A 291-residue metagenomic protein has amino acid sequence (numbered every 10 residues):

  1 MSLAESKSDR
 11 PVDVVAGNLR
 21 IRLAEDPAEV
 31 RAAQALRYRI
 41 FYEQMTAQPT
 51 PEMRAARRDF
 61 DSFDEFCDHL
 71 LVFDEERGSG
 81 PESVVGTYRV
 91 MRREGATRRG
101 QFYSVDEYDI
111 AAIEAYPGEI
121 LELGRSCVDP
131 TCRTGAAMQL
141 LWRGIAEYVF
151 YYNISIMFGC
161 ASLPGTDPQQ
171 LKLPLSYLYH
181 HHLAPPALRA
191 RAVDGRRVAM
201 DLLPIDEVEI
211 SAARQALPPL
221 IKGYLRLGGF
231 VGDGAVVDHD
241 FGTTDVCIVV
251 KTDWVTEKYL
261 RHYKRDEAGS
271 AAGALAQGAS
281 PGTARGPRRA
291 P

Functional and structural regions predicted by a protein language model:
M1-A4: Eukaryotic low-complexity, non-globular regulatory regions
K7-P11, I120: Active-site-adjacent bridging/hinge elements
R10-V85, R89-E94: Short amphipathic alpha-helix that is part of the acyltransferase structural core
F60-E65, R77, E107-Y108, R285-P291: Core nucleotidyl-transferase/polymerase catalytic module
S79, A136, T256-L260: Short, conserved charged micro-motifs
V90-F230, A235-I248, V255: Acyl-donor binding region in acyl/amide transferases
C247-A276: Long, continuous compositionally biased terminal/linker segments
E267-P291: Short, cationic low-complexity segments
